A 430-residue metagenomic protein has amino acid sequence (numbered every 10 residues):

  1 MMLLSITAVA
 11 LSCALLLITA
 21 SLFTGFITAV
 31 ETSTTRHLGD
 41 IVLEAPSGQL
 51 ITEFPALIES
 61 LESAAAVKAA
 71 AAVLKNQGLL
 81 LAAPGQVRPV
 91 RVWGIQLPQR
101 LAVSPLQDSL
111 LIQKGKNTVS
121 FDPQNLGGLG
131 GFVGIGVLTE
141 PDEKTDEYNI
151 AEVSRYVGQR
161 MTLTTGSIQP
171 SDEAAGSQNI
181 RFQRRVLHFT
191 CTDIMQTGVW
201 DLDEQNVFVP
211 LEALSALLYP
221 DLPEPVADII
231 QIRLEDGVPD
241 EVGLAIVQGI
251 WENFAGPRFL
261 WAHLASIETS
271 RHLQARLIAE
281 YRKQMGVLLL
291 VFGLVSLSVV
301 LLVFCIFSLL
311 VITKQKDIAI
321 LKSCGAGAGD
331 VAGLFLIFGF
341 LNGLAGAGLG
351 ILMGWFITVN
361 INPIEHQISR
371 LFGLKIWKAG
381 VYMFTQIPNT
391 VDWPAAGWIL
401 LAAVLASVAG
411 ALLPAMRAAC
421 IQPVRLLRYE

Functional and structural regions predicted by a protein language model:
M1-L3, D240-L301, L310-I312: Peri-transmembrane interface segments
M1-T24, R282-A319, F340-L349, M353 (+1 more regions): Hydrophobic alpha-helical transmembrane segments of multi-pass inner-membrane transport and secretion
F23, I27-I58: Membrane-interface junction motifs in transport/secretion proteins
I41-A45, P225-W251: A short beta-strand structural signal in non-transmembrane regions
E59, S63-P223: A structural signal for hydrophobic secondary-structure junctions, strongest on transmembrane helix-loop-helix units
G348-W398: Short helix-loop junctions at transmembrane helix boundaries
P388-E430: C-terminal membrane-exit region of the final transmembrane helix in multipass inner-membrane proteins
